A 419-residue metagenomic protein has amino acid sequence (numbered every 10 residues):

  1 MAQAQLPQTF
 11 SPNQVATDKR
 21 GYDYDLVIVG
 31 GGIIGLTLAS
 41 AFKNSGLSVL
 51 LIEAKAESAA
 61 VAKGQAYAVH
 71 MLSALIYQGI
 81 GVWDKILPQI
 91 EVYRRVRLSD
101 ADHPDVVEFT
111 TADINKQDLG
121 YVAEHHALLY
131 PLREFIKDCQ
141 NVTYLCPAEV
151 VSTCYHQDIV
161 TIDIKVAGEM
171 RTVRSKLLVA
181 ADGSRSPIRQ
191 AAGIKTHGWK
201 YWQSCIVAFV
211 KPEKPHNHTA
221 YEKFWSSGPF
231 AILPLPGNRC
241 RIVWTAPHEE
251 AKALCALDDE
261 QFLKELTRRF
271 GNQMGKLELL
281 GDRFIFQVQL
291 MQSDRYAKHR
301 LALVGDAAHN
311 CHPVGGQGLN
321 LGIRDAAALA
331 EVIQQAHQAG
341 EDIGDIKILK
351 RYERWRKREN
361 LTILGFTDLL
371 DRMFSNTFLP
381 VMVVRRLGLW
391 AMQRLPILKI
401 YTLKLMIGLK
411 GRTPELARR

Functional and structural regions predicted by a protein language model:
A4-T9, E331-R419: C-terminal helical "tail/cap" subdomain of flavin- and related membrane-associated enzymes
K19-D23, G79, K85-A191, W199-S204: Conserved N-terminal helical subregion
G21-L51: N-terminal Rossmann-like FAD-binding beta1-loop-alpha1 element of flavoenzymes
I34, E57, R185: Conserved Rossmann-like nucleotide-cofactor binding loop
K43-Q65: Glycine-rich FAD pyrophosphate-binding loop
Q65-P88: N-terminal glycine-rich dinucleotide-binding loop that anchors FAD/FMN and/or NAD(P) in oxidoreductases
S152, I159, A167-T172, L177-R283 (+1 more regions): Conserved FAD-binding catalytic core of PHBH/FMO-like flavoproteins
K252-I346: FAD/FMN-dependent oxidoreductases across multiple families
